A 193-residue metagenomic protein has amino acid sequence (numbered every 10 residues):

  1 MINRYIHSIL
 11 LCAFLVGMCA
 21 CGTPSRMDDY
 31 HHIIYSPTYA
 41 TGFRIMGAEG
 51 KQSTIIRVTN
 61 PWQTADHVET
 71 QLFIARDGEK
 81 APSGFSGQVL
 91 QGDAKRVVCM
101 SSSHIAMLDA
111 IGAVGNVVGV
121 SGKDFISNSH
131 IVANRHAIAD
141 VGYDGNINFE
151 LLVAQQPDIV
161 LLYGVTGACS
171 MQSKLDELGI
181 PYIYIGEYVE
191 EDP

Functional and structural regions predicted by a protein language model:
M1-I9: Bacterial N-terminal signal peptides that target proteins for export
C12-L15: Short, low-complexity S/T/E/D/G/P-rich linear segments that nucleate or cap local secondary structure
G17-A20: C-terminal motif of bacterial Sec signal peptides marking the signal peptidase cleavage site
G22-P24: Bacterial signal peptide processing site
D29-I45: Post-signal peptide N-terminal segment of mature Sec-exported envelope proteins
R44-S53: Short, ordered beta-strand-loop transition motifs
T54-V153, I159-T166: A short, structured surface patch at a secondary-structure boundary
C169-P193: Charged, glycine-enriched surface loops/patches that mediate electrostatic binding to polyanionic ligands
